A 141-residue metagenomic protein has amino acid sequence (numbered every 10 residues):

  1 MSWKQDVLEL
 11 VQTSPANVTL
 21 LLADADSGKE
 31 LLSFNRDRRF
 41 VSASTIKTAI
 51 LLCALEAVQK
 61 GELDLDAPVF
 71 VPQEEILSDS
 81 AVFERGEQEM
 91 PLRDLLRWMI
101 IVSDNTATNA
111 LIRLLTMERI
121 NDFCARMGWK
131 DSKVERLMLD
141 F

Functional and structural regions predicted by a protein language model:
M1-R38: Beta-lactamase-like hydrolase cores
W3, P91-L95, A107, L111 (+2 more regions): Stable alpha-helical elements in mature extracytoplasmic
P15-N17, I112-F141: Mid-domain, small-residue-enriched loop/turn segments at the edges of structured enzyme/sensor domains
N35-F40, F83-G86: Short glycine-enriched, charge-decorated loop/helix-capping segments at active-site entrances that position
V41-V69: Active-site SXXK
K47-A57, L95-M99, N105-L114: Alpha-helical scaffold elements that line and support the substrate/ligand-binding pocket of soluble hydrolases
K60-R85: Short, glycine/proline-biased beta-turn/loop segments that scaffold the active-site neighborhood
I76-N109: Conserved catalytic neighborhood of penicillin-recognizing serine enzymes
